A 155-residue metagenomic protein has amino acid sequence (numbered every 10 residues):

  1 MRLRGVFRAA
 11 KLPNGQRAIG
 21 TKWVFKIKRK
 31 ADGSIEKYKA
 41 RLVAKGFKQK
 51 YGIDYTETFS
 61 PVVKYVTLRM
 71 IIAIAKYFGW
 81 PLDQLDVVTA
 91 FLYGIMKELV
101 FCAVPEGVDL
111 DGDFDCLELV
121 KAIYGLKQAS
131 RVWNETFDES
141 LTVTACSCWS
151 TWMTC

Functional and structural regions predicted by a protein language model:
M1-C155: Long, low-complexity, charge-biased intrinsically disordered regions
